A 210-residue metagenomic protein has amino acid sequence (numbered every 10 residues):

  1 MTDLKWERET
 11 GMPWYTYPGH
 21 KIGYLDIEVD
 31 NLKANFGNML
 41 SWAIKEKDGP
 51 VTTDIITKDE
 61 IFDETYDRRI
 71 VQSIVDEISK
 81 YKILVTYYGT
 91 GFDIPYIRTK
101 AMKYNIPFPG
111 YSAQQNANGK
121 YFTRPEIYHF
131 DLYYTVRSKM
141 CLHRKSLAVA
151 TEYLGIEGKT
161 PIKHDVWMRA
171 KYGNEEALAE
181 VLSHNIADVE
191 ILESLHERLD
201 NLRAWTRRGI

Functional and structural regions predicted by a protein language model:
M1-K80: Conserved RNase H-like, two-metal-ion catalytic cores of nucleic-acid enzymes
G19-H20, G37-T52, L84-D200, W205-G209: Metal-dependent phosphoesterase core characteristic of DEDDh/y 3'-5' exonuclease domains
